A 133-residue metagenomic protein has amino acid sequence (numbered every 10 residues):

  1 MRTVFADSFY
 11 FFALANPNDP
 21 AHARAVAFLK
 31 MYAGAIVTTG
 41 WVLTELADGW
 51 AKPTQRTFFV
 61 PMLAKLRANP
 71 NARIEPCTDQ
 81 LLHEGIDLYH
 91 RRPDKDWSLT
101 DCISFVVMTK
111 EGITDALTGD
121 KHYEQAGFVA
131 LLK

Functional and structural regions predicted by a protein language model:
M1-T3, F105-V106, K110-K133: Acidic, PIN/NYN-like endoribonuclease modules and their adjacent C-terminal/linker elements
M1-T38, A51-A64: Short, well-structured N-terminal submotif of metal-dependent ribonuclease cores
D7, D101, D120: Acidic active-site catalytic centers that drive phospho-/nucleotidyl reactions and related ester hydrolyses
F12, W50, P70-N71, Y89-P93: Short amphipathic alpha-helical interaction patches enriched in hydrophobic/aromatic residues with interspersed Lys/Arg
A35-V37, P70-R73: Short loop->beta-strand "edge-of-pocket" segments that line small-molecule binding or catalytic clefts across diverse
R73-T114: Active-site neighborhoods of divalent-metal-dependent phosphate/nucleic-acid chemistry enzymes
